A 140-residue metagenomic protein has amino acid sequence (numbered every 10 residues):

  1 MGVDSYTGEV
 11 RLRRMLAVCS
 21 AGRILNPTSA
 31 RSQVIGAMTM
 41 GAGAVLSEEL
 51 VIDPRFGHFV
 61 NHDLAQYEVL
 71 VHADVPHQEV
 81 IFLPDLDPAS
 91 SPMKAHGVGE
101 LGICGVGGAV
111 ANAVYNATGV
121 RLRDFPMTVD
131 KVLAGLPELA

Functional and structural regions predicted by a protein language model:
M1-A140: C-terminal catalytic domains of large/alpha subunits in multi-subunit enzymes
